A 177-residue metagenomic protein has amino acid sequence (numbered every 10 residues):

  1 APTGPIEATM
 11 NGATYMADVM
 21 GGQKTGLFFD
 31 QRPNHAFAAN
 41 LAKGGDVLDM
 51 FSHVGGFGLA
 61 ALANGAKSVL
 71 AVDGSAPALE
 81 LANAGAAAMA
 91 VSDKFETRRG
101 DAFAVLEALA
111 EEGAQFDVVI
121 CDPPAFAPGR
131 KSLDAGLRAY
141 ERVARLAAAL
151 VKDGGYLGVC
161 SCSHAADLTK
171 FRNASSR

Functional and structural regions predicted by a protein language model:
A1-L27: Non-catalytic substrate-recognition/targeting regions of SAM-dependent transferases
F29-G45: Conserved alpha-helix/loop element of class I SAM-dependent methyltransferases that forms part of the SAM/SAH-binding
G44-H53: Conserved class I S-adenosyl-L-methionine
V54-K67: Conserved SAM-binding loop of SAM-dependent methyltransferases across substrates and taxa, primarily the Class I
S68-D73: Conserved SAM-binding motif I beta-strand of class I
P77-D117: S-adenosyl-L-methionine
F116-L146: Mobile active-site "lid"/loop adjacent to the S-adenosyl-L-methionine
A135, R142-R177: C-terminal substrate-binding/active-site "lid" region of AdoMet-derived donor-dependent transferases
